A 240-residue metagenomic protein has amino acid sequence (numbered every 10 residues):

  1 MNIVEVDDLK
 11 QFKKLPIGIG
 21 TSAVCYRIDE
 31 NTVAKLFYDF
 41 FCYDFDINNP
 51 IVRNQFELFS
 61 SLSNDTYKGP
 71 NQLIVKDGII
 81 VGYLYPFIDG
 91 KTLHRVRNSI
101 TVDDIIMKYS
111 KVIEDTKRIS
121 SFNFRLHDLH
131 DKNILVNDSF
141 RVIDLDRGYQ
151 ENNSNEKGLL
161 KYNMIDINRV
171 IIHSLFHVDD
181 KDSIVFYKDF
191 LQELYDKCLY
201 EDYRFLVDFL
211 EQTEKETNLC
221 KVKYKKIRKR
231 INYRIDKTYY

Functional and structural regions predicted by a protein language model:
M1-K13: A short, low-complexity linker immediately N-terminal to eukaryotic Hanks-type protein kinase catalytic domains
Q11-L73, V96-R97: ATP-binding glycine-rich loop module of kinase domains
C25-Y26, K111-V112, I134-L135, S139-R141 (+1 more regions): Hydrophobic transmembrane helix bundles of membrane-integrated enzymes that assemble and modify cell-envelope
T32, T66, Y83, R141-D144: Protein kinase-like catalytic core scaffold
D65-K108: Conserved structural core of kinase catalytic domains
D104-R118: Conserved alphaE helix
T116-N137: Catalytic-loop of the protein kinase fold
N137-Y240: C-lobe/activation-segment region of protein kinase-like
